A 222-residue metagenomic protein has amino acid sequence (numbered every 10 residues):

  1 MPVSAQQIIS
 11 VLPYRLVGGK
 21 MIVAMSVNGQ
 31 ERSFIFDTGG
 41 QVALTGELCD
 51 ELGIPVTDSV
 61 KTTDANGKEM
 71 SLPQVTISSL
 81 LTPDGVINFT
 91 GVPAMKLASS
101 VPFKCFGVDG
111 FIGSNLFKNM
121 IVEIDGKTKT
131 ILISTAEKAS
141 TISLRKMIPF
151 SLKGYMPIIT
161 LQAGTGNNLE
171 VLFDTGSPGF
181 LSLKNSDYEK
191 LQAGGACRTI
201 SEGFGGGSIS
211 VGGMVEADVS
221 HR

Functional and structural regions predicted by a protein language model:
P2-R222: Pepsin/retropepsin-fold aspartyl endopeptidases
